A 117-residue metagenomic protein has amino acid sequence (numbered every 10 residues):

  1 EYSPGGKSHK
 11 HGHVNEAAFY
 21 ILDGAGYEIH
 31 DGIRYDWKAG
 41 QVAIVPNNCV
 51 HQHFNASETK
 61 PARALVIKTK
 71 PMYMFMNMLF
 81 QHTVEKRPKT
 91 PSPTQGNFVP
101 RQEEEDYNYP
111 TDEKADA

Functional and structural regions predicted by a protein language model:
E1, I44, V66: Conserved beta-strand segments that form the floor/walls of ligand-binding pockets within enzyme and binding domains
E1-G12, N47: Conserved short histidine dyad/triad with adjacent acidic residue
P4, V14-G26, D31: Glycine- and acidic-residue-biased ligand/ion/polar-headgroup-sensing regions
K7-H13, D36, F54-A56: Short histidine-centered beta-strand/loop micro-motifs that create catalytic or ligand/metal-coordination sites
A18, Q41, H51-H53: Hydrophobic/aromatic beta-strand elements that line small-molecule binding cavities or substrate pockets in beta-rich
G32-N48: Short acidic-glycine-tyrosine-enriched beta hairpin
Q52-D116: Double-stranded beta-helix
